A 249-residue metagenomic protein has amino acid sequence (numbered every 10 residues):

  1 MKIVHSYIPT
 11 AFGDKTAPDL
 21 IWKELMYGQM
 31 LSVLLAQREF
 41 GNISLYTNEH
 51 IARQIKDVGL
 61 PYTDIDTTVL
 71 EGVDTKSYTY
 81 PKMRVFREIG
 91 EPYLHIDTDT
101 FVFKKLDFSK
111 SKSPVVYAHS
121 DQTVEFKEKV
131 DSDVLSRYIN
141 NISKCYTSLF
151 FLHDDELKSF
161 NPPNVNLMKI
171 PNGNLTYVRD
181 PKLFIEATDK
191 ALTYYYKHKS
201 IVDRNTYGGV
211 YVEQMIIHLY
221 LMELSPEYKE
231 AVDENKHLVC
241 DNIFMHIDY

Functional and structural regions predicted by a protein language model:
M1-E71, E223, I247-Y249: N-terminal anchoring/stem segment of glycosyltransferases
E24-S32, V69-I96, F103, A118: A conserved donor-nucleotide-binding helix/loop in the catalytic core of Leloir-type glycosyltransferases
R38-N42, L60, E88-Y93, S111-P114: Short glycine/proline-enriched coil/turn segments at helix->beta-strand junctions
N42-E49, P92-D99, V115-Y117: Short, hydrophobic beta-strand segments that form beta-sheet elements in well-ordered domains
T47-Q54, T98-K104, N235-K236: Short, polar loop motifs at secondary-structure junctions
D74, V102-N141: Conserved donor-nucleotide/metal-binding helix-loop-beta segment in metal-dependent transferases, i.e., the alpha-helix
V85, V116, L175-Y177: Conserved hydrophobic/aromatic beta-strand scaffold that supports enzyme active sites
F151-Y249: Catalytic core and acceptor-binding pocket of nucleotide-sugar-dependent glycosyltransferases
